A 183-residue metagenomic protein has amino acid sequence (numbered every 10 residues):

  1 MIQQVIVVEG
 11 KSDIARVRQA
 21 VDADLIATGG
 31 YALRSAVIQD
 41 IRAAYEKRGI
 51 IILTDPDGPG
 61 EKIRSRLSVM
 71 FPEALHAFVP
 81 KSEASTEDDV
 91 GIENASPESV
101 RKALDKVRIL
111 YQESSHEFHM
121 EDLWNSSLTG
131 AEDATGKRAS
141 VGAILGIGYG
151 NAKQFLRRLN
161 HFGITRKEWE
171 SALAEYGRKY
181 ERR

Functional and structural regions predicted by a protein language model:
Q4, K11-K47: Acidic, glycine-rich catalytic loops of TOPRIM or P-loop NTPase phosphate-binding modules used across DNA replication
V7-E9, K47-P59, F78: Acidic beta-strand-to-loop metal/phosphate-binding motif
K11-S12, G29-Y31, D55-D57, V79-A84: Short, ordered loop/turn segments at secondary-structure junctions
R16, K62-R66: Phosphate- and divalent-cation-binding pockets in alpha/beta enzyme and binding domains that engage nucleotide-derived
D24-L25, I50, A74-L75: Hydrophobic anchor at the start of a short beta-strand that flanks the dinucleotide cofactor-binding loop
I50-K62, K102-L110: Short, basic, helix/turn surface patches
R66-E113: Long, charge-dense
K102, Y111, H116-R183: C-terminal, charge/polar-rich interaction regions
